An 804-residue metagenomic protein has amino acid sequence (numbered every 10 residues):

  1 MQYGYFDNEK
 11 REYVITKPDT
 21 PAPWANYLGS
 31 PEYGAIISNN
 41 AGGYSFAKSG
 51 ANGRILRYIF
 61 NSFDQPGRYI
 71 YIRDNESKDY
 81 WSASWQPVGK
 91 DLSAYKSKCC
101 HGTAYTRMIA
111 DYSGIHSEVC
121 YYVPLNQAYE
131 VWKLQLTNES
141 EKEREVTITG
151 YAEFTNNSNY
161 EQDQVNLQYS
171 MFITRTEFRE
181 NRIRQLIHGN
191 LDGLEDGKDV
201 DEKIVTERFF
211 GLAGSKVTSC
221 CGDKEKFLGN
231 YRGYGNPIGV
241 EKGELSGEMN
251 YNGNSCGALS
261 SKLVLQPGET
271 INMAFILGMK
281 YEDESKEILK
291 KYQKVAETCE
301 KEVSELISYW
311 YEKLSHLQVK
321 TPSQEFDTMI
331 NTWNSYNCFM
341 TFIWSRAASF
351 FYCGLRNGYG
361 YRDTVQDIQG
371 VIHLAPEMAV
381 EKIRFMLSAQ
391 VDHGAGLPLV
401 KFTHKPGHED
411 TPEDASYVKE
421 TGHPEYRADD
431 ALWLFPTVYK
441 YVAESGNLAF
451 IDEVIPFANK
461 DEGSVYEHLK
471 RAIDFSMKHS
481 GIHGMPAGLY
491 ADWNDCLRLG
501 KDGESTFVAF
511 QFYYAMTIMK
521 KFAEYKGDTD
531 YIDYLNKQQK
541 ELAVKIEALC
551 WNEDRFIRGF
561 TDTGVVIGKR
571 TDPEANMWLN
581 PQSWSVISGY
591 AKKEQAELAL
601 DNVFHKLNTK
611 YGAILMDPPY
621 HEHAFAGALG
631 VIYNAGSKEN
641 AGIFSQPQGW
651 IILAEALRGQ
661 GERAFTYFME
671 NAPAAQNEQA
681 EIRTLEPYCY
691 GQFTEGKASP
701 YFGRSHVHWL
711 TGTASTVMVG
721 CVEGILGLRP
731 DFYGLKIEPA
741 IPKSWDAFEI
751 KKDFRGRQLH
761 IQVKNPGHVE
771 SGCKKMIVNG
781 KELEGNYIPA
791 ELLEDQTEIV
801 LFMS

Functional and structural regions predicted by a protein language model:
M1-R362, P376-A389, K440-E444, Y525 (+6 more regions): Anionic coordination/interaction segments
Y71, G268, Y359-T364, I368-A379 (+6 more regions): Aromatic-rich carbohydrate-recognition surfaces in CAZymes
Y151, N166, L397-P398, Y513-G630 (+2 more regions): Catalytic cores of carbohydrate-active enzymes
E287-V295, K301, M329, A375-S388 (+4 more regions): Extended, well-ordered alpha-helical scaffold segments
S349-G358, L399-Y426, A458-K460, S464 (+4 more regions): Carbohydrate-binding/catalytic loop surfaces
F732-I761: Surface beta-strand/loop "capping" patches
K751, L792-S804: Short, well-structured beta-strand segments within conserved domains
V778-K781: Short strand-turn-strand beta-turns centered on an Asx-Gly dipeptide
